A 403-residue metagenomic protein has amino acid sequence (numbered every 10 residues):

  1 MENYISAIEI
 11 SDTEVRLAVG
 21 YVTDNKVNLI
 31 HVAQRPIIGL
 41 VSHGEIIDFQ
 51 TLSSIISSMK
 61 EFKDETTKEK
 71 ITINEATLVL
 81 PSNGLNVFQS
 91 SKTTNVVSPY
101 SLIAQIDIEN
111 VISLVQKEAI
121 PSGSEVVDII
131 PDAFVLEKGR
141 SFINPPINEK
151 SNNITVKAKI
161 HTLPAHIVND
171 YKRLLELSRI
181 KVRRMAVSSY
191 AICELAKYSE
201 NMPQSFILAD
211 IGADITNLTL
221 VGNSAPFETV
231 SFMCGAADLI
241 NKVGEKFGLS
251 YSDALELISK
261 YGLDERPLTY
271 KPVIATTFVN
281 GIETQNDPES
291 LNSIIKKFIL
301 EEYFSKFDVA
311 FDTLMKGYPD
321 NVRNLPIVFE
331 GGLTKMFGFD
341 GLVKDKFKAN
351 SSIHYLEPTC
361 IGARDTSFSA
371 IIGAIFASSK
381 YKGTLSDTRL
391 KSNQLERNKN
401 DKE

Functional and structural regions predicted by a protein language model:
M1-E14, A18, V22-E75, L80-F206 (+7 more regions): Nucleotide/phosphate-binding catalytic cleft detector across ATP-hydrolyzing and phosphate-transferring enzymes
V22-T23, N201, N223, V343-A349: Short, solvent-exposed amphipathic alpha-helical segments in soluble enzyme and RNA/protein-processing domains
K68-I71, S82-N83, R173, V221-S305 (+4 more regions): Phosphate-binding glycine-rich/basic clefts of nucleotide- and phosphate-handling proteins, predominantly
Q105, V343-I372: Conserved phosphate-binding/catalytic loops in two-lobed NTP-binding clefts
A165, L333-T334: Helix N-cap motif at beta-to-alpha junctions
N217-T219: A structural feature that tracks compact, well-ordered secondary-structure segments with a strong bias toward
A310-I327, K335-H354, Y381-L385: ATP-binding/phosphotransfer module of carbohydrate and carboxylate kinases, centering on a glycine-rich
